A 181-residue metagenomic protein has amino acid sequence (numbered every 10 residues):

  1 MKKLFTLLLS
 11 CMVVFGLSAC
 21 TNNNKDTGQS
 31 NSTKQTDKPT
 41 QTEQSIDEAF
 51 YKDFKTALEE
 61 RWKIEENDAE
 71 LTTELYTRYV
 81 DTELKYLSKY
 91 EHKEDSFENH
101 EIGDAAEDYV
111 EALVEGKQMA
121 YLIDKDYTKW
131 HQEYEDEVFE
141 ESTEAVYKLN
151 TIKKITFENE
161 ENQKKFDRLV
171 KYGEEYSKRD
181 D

Functional and structural regions predicted by a protein language model:
M1-L4: Positively charged n-region of N-terminal signal peptides that target proteins for export
G16-A19: C-terminal motif of bacterial Sec signal peptides marking the signal peptidase cleavage site
T21-N23: Bacterial signal peptide processing site
D26-S88, G173-D181: Immediate post-signal-peptide N-terminus of mature secreted/exported proteins
A57, R61, Y76-T156: Long, amphipathic, charge-rich alpha-helical segments that form helical bundles/coiled-coils
T151-D181: Extracellularly exposed regions in secreted/surface proteins, prominently low-complexity, repeat-rich
